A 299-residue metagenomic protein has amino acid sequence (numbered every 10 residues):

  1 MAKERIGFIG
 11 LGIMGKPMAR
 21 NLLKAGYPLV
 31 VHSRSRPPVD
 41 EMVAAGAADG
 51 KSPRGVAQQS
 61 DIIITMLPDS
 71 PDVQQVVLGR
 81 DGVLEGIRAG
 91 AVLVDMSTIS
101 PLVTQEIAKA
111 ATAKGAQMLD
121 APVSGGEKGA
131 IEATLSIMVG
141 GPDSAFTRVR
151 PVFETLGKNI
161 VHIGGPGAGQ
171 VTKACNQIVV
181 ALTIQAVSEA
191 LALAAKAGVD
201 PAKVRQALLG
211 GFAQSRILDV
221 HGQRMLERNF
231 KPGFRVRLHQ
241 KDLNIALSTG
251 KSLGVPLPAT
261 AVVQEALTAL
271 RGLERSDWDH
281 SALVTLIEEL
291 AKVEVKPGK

Functional and structural regions predicted by a protein language model:
M1-T65, A91, M96, E127 (+1 more regions): NAD(P)+-binding Rossmann beta1-loop-alpha1 motif at the extreme N-terminus of oxidoreductases
I6, I99-A181: Rossmann-fold dinucleotide-binding core
L29, D49, Q117-L119, I160 (+2 more regions): Hydrophobic beta-strand scaffold residues
P53-Q58, I62, S70-S136: Rossmann-like NAD(P)(H) cofactor-binding subdomain of soluble oxidoreductases
E132-A133, I137-G140, V161, G165-A197 (+2 more regions): Active-site-proximal catalytic alpha-helix in oxidoreductases
P166, Q214-H280, G298-K299: Interdomain hinge/lid region at the active-site interface of Rossmann-like NAD(P)-dependent oxidoreductases
